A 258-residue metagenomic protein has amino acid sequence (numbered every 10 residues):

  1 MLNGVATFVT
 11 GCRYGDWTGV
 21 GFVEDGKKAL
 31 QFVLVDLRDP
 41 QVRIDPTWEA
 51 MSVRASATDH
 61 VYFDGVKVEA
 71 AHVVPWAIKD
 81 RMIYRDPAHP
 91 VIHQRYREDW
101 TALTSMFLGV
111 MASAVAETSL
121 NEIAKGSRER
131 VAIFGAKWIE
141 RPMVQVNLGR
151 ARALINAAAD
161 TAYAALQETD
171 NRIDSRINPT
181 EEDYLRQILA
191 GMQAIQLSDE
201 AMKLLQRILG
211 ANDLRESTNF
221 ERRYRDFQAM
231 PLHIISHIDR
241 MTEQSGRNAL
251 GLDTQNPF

Functional and structural regions predicted by a protein language model:
L2-G4, F63, A116, G210: Buried hydrophobic positions in well-ordered alpha/beta secondary-structure cores of metabolic enzymes
V5-T47: DPxDG-like acidic metal-binding loop motif
M51-I155: Glycine-rich beta->alpha junctions and the first turn(s) of the following alpha-helix
T104, M111, A136-I139, M143-V146 (+4 more regions): A structural signal for alpha-helical segments
A114, G149-N156, I188, M192-D199 (+2 more regions): Generic structural signal for well-ordered, non-transmembrane alpha-helical segments in soluble/cytosolic regions
N121, K125-R128, D160-Y163, Q167 (+3 more regions): Charged/polar positions within long, soluble alpha-helices
N156-Q193, K203-L214: C-terminal helix-coil-helix/basic helical segment that borders enzyme active sites and/or dimer interfaces and provides
L209-F258: Glycine-rich phosphate/cofactor-binding loops in nucleotide/flavin-utilizing enzymes
